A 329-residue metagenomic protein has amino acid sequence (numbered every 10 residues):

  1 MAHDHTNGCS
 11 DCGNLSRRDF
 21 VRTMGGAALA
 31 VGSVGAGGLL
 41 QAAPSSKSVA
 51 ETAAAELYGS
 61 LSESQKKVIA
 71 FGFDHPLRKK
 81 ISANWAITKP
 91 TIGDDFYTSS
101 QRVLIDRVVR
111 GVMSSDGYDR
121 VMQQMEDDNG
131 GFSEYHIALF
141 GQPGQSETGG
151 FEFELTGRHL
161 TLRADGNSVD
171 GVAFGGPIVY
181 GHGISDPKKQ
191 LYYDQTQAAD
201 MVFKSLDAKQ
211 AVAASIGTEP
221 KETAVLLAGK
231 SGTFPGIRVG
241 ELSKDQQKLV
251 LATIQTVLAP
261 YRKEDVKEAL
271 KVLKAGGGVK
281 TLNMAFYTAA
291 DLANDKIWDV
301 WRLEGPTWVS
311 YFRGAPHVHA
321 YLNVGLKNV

Functional and structural regions predicted by a protein language model:
M1-D19, A28, S33: N-terminal secretory signal peptides
L40-A42: Boundary at the C-terminal end of the N-terminal hydrophobic targeting segment
P44-E63, K67-S114, D119-V329: A cross-kingdom marker for long, charged
